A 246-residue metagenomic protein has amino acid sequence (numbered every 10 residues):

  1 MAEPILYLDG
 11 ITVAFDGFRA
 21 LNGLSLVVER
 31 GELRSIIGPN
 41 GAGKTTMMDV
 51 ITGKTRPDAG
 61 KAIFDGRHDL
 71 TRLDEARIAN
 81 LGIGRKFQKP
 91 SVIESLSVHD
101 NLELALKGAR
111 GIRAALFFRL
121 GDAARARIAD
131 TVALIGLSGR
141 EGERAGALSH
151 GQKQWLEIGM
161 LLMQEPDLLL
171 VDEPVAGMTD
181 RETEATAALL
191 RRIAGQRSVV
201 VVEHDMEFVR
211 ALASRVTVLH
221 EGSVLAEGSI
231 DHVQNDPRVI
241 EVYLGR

Functional and structural regions predicted by a protein language model:
L6-L8, L21: Conserved structural motif at the start of ABC-family nucleotide-binding domains
I37-P39: The feature captures the beta-strand-to-loop junction immediately N-terminal to the Walker
T52: Helix-to-loop junction immediately C-terminal to a conserved catalytic motif
K61-N80, R119: ABC ATPase NBD Q-loop/coupling interface
T71-R72, T131-A147, Q152: Conserved ABC nucleotide-binding domain
A115-R140, A188: Conserved ABC ATPase "signature" region
L169-E173: Catalytic Walker B motif of ABC-type/P-loop ATPase nucleotide-binding domains
